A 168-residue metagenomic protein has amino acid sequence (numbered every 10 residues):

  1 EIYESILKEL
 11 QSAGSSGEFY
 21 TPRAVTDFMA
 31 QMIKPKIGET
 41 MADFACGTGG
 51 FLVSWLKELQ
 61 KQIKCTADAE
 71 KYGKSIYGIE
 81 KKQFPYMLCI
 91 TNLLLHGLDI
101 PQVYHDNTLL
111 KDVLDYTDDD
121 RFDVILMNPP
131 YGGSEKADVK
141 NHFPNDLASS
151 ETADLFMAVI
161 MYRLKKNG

Functional and structural regions predicted by a protein language model:
E1-L10: Long recognition/docking surfaces used for binding and targeting
K8, D68, D138-V139: Generic signal for short, ordered secondary-structure residues within or immediately flanking folded domains
E18-M127, G132-S134, S150, D154: Conserved S-adenosyl-L-methionine
Y131-V159, R163, N167: Mobile active-site "lid"/loop adjacent to the S-adenosyl-L-methionine
